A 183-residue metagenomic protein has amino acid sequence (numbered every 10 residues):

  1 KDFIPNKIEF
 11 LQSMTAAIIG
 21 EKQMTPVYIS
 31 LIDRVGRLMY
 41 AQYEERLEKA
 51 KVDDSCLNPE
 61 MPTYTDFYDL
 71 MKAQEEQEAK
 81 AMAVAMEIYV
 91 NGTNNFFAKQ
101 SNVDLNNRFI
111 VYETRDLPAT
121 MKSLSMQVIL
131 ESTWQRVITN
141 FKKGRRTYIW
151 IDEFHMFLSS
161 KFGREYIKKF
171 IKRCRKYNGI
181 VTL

Functional and structural regions predicted by a protein language model:
K1-G179: P-loop NTPase motor domains
